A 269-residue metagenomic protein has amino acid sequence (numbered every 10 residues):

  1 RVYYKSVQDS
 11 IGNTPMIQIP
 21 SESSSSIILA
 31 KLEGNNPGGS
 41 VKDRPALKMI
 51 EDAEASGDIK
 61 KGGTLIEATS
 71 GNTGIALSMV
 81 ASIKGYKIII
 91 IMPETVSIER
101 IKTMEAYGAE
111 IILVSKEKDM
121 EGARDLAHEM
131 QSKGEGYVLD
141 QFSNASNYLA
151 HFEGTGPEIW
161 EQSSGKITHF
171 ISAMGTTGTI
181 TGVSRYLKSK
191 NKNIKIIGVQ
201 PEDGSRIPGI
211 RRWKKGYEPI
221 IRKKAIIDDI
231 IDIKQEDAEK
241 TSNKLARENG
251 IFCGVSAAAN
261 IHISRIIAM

Functional and structural regions predicted by a protein language model:
R1-M269: PLP-dependent amino-acid enzyme catalytic core
